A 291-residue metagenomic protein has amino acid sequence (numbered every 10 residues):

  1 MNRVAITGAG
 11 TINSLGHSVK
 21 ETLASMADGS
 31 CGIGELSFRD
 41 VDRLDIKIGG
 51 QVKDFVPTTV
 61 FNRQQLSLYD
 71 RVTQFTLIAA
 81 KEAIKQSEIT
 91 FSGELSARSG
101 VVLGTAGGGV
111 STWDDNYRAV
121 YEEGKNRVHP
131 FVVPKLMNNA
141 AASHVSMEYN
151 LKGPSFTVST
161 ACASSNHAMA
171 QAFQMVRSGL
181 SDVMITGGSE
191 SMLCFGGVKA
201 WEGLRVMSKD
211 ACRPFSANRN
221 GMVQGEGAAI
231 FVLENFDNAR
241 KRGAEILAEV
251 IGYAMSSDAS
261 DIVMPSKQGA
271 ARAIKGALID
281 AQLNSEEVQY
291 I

Functional and structural regions predicted by a protein language model:
R3-T7, S30-G34, M207, A211-Y290: Condensing-enzyme catalytic core mediating Claisen C-C bond formation in acyl metabolism
V4-I6, R98-V102, D182-T186, C212 (+1 more regions): Short glycine-aspartate micro-motif
I6, A27-T160, S189-G197, E287-I291: Conserved beta-ketoacyl condensing-enzyme motif
A9-G16: Short polar catalytic/cofactor-binding loops
S18-G29: Short Gly/aromatic-enriched secondary-structure transition segments
A27-G32, P57, K85, I89 (+8 more regions): Generic secondary-structure signature for well-ordered alpha-helical cores
V41, D45-Q51, G108-T112, S191-R213 (+1 more regions): Active-site-adjacent elements of ketosynthase-type condensing enzymes
T76-I89, N138-G187, V223-A244: Active-site-proximal alpha-helical scaffold in enzymes
